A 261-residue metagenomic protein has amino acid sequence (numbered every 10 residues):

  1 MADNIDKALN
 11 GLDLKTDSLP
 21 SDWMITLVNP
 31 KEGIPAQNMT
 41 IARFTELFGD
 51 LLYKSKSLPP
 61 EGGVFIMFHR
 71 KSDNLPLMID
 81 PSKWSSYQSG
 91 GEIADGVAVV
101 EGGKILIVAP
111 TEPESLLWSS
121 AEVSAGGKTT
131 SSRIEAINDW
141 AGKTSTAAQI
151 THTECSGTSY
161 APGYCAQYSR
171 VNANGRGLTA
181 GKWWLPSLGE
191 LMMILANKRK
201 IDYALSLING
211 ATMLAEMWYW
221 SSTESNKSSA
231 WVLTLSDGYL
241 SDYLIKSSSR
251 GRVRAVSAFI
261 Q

Functional and structural regions predicted by a protein language model:
M1-D50: Short, low-complexity N-terminal tether/leader segments at secretion or assembly junctions of large, surface-exposed
L19-M24, G102-I105, A180-W183, E216-M217 (+1 more regions): Short, surface-exposed beta-edge/turn micro-motifs
D22, T26-K31, K104-T111, K182 (+2 more regions): Extracellular/lumenal glycan-associated surfaces
N29, A42-T179, S247-Q261: Short, compositionally biased
G33-P35, E114-L117, M193-I194: Eukaryotic short linear interaction motifs
N38, W184-L185: Short aromatic/basic micro-patch
L188-Q261: C-terminal, surface-exposed recognition/capping segments
